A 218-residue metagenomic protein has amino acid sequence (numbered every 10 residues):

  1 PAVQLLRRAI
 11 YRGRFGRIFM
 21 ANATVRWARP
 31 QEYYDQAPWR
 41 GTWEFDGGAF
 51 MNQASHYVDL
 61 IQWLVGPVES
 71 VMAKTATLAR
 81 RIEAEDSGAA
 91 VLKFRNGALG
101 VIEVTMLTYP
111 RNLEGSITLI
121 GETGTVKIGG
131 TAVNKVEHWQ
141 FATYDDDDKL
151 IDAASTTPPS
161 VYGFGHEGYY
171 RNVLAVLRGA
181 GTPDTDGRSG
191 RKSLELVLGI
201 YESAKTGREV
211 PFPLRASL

Functional and structural regions predicted by a protein language model:
P1-I82, G207: Predominantly a Rossmann-like dinucleotide-binding segment in NAD(P)-dependent oxidoreductases
A2, Y57, Y169, V173 (+1 more regions): Alpha-helical packing segments of well-folded alpha/beta enzyme cores
Q36-E44, D146-T156: Short glycine/proline- and charge-enriched loop/turn segments that cap or connect secondary-structure elements
F45-M51, S155-F164: A short glycine-threonine-serine/GTX helix/turn-capping micro-motif
M51-A54, G163, D184-G190: Conserved loop-to-helix N-cap of the C-terminal "lid" that shapes the substrate pocket in Rossmann-like
N52, V58-N134, E167-A180, P213-L218: Contiguous beta-strand/loop segments that form the cofactor/metal-binding neighborhood of enzyme cores
R95, L174-L218: C-terminal helix-rich "cap/oligomerization" subdomain common to oxidoreductases
I117, V133-L150: Short polybasic amphipathic segments
